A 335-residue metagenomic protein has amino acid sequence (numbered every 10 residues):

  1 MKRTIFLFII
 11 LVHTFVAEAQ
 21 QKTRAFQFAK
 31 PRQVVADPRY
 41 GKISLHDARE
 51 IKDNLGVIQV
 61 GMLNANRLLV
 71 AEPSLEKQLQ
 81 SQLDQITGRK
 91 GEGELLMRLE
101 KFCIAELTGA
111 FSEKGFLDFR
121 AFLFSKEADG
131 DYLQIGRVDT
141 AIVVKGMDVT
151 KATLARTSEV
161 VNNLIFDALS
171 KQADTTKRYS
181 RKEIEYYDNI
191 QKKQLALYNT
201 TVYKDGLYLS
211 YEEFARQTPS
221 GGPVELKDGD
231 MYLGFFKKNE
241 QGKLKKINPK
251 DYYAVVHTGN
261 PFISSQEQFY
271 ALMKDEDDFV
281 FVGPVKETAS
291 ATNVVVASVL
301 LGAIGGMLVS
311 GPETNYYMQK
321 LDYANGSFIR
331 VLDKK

Functional and structural regions predicted by a protein language model:
M1-Q27, Y132: Bacterial Sec-dependent N-terminal signal peptides
I9, H13, A36, I51-D53 (+2 more regions): Residues in flexible loops and secondary-structure boundaries
A19-K77, G88-G93, G136-D139, A173-K335: A structural "domain/chain start" motif
Q27, Q80-D118: A short, hydrophobic beta-strand-centered structural micro-motif
N64-I86, T153-Q172: Short, well-ordered alpha-helical segments
M97-L99, G115-F119, Q134, K274-D275 (+1 more regions): A short hydrophobic beta-strand element
E106-K182: Long, acidic/polar, low-complexity amphipathic helices and coiled-coil-like
